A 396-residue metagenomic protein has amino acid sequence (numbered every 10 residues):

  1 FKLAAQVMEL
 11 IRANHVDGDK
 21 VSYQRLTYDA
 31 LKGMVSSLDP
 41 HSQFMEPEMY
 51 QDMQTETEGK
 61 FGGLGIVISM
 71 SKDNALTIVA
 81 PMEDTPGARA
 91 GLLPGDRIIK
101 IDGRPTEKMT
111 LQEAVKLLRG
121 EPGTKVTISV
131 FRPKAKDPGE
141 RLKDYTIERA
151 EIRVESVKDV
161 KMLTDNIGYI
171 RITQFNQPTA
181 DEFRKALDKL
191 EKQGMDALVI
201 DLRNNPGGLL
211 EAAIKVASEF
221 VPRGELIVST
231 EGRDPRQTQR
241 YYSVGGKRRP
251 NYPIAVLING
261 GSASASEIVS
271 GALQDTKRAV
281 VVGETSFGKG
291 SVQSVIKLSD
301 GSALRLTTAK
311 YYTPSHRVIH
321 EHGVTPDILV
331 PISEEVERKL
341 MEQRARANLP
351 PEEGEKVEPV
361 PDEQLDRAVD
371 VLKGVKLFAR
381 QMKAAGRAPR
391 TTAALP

Functional and structural regions predicted by a protein language model:
F1, A5, Q24, Y28 (+6 more regions): Electropositive phosphate-/nucleotide-binding environments in soluble metabolic enzymes
A5, R12-T77, K125-R149, R153-D159 (+2 more regions): Extended, small/polar residue-biased N-terminal targeting/export presequences and adjacent propeptide/linker tracts
E9, A13-Y23, Q54, T77-P81 (+2 more regions): Cleft-lining beta-strand/loop regions that shape enzyme active-site pockets
F44, I227, Y241, F287 (+3 more regions): Short clusters of hydrophobic/aromatic residues that line enzyme substrate/ligand-binding pockets
E56-G59, R119, I319: Short Gly/Pro-enriched turn/cap motifs at secondary-structure boundaries
G62-L64, P253, L304: Short beta-strand or tight-loop elements that sit immediately N-terminal to catalytic metal-binding acidic residues
A303, K310-P396: Conserved functional hotspot residues or short segments at active or partner-binding sites across diverse domains
